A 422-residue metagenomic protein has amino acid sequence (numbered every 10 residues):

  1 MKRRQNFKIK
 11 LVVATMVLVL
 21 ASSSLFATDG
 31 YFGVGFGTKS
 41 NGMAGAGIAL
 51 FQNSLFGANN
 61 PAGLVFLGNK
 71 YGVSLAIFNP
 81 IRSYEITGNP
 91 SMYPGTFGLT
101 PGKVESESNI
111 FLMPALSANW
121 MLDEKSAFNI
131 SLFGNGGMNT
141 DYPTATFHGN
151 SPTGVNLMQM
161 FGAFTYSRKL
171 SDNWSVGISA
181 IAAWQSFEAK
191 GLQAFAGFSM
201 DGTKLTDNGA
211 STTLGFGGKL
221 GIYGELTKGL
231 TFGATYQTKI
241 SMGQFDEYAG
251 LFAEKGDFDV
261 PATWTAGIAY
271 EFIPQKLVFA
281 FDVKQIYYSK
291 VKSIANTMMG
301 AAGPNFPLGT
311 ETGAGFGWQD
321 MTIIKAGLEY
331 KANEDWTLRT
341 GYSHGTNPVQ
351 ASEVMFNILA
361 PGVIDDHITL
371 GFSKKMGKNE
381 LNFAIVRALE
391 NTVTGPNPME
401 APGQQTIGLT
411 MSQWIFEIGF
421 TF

Functional and structural regions predicted by a protein language model:
K2-V13: Bacterial N-terminal signal peptides that target proteins for export
V13-L20: Hydrophobic helical h-region of N-terminal Sec-dependent signal peptides in bacterial secretory/periplasmic proteins
S23-A27: Sec/Tat signal peptide C-region and signal peptidase I cleavage site
T28-N41, I86-T87, S91-K103, I110-F422: Outer-membrane beta-barrel porins/channels
G30-G47, V65-S83: Transmembrane beta-strand segments of Gram-negative outer membrane beta-barrel proteins
G45-N53, P101-S106: Asp/Glu-centered strand-loop micro-motifs enriched in Gly/Pro and often flanked by an aromatic residue
A46-F51, L67-N69, S74-F78, M121 (+3 more regions): Acidic/polar N-terminal loop/beta-strand segments that form early-domain functional surfaces
I48-L50, G57-G68, A118-K125, L170: Outer-membrane beta-barrel pore proteins
